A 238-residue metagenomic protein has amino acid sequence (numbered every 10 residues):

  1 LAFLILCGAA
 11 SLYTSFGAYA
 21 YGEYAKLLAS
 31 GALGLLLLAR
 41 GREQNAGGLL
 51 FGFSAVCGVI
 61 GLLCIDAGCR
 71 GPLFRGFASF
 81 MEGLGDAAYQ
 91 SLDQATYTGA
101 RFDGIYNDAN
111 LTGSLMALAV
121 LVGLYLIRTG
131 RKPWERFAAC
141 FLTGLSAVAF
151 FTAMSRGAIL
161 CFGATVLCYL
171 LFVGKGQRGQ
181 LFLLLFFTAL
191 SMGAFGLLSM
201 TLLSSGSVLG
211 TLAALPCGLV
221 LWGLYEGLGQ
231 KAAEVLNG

Functional and structural regions predicted by a protein language model:
L4-S11, Y24, A29-L36, G47-T98 (+1 more regions): Alpha-helical transmembrane segments of multi-pass inner-membrane proteins
G17-Y19, A147: Short alpha-helical transmembrane interface motifs in multi-pass membrane proteins
A20-Y21, G41-L49: Interfacial helix-loop-helix linkers and transmembrane-helix boundary segments in multi-pass membrane proteins
A232-N237: Membrane-interfacial, low-structure loops and terminal tails that flank and connect transmembrane helices in multi-pass
